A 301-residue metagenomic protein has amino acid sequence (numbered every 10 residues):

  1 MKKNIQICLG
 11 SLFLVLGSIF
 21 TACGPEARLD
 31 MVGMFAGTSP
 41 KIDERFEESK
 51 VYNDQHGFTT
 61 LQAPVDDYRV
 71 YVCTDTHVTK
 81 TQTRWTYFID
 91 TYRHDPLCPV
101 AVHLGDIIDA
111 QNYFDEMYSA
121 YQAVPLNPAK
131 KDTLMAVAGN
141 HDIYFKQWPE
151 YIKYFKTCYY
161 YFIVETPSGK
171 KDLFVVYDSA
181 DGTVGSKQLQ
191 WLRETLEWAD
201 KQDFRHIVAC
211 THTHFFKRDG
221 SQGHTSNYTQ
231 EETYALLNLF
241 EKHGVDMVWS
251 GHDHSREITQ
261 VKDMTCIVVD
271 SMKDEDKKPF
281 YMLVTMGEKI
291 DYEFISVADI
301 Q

Functional and structural regions predicted by a protein language model:
M1-L9: Bacterial N-terminal signal peptides that target proteins for export
F20-A22: C-terminal motif of bacterial Sec signal peptides marking the signal peptidase cleavage site
G24-D115: N-terminal active-site segment of His-dependent metallophosphoesterases
G33-H56, T60, Y113-R205, S226 (+2 more regions): Extended active-site neighborhood of metal-dependent phosphoesterases/phosphodiesterases
V70, A101, F174, I207-V208: Hydrophobic beta-strand anchors of alpha/beta hydrolase catalytic cores
D75, G105-D106, G139-N140, H212 (+1 more regions): Active-site glycine-centered loops adjacent to acidic/histidine catalytic or metal-binding residues that shape
A199-G220: Short acidic, glycine-rich surface-loop motifs adjacent to enzyme active sites
V208-F215, D246-R256: Histidine-centered catalytic micro-motifs
